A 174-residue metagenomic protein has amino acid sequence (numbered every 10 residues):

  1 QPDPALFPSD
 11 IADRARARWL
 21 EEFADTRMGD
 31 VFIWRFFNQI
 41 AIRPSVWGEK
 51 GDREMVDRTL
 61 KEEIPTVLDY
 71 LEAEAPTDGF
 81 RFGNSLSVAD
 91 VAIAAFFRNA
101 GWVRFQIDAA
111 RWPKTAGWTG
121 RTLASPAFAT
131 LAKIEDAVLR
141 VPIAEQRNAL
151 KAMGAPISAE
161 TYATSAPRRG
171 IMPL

Functional and structural regions predicted by a protein language model:
Q1-R58, A159-L174: GST-like domain detector, emphasizing the conserved glutathione-binding G-site in the N-terminal thioredoxin-like
D3, A73-S85, P126-L131: Surface-exposed helix-capping loop/turn segments at secondary-structure junctions
L6, E54-K61, F80, V103-A109: Active-site rim elements
A17, L71, D90, T122-S125: Residue-level signal for nonpolar/aromatic packing positions in well-ordered secondary structure
M55-E74: Amphipathic alpha-helical packing segments from all-alpha helical-bundle domains
T59-E63, A110-A124: Extended, well-ordered alpha-helical scaffold segments
R81-Q106, R111, R121-T122: GST superfamily/GST-like fold recognition
E135-L174: Acidic/histidine-enriched, glycine/proline-rich intrinsically disordered or flexible terminal extensions
